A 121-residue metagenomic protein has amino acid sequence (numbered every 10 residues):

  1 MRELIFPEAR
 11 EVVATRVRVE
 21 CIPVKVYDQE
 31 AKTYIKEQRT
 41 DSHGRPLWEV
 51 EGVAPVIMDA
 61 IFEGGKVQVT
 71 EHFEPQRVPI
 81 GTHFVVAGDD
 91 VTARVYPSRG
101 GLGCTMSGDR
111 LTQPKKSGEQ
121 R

Functional and structural regions predicted by a protein language model:
M1-R121: OB-fold and OB-like single-stranded nucleic-acid-recognition modules and their adjacent interaction interfaces
